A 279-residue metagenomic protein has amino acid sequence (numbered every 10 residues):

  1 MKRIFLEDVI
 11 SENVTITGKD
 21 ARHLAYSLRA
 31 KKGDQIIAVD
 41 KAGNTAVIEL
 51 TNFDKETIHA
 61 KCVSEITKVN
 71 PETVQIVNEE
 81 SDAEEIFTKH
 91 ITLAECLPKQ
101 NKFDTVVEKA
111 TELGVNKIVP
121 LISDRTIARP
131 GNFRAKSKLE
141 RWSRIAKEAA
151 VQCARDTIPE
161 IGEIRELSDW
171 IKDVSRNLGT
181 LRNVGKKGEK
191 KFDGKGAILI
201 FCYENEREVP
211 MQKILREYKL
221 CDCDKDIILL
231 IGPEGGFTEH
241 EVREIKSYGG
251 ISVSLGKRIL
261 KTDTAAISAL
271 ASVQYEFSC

Functional and structural regions predicted by a protein language model:
M1-D82, E189: N-terminal positively charged helical leader segments and presequences
V14-I16, T88-T92, K225-I228, S247-L255: Glycine/charged-rich beta-loop-alpha catalytic/anionic-binding loops adjacent to active sites
D20, Q35, E234-T238, R258: Gly/Ser/Thr-rich beta-alpha loop segments that engage phosphate groups in nucleotides
E65, I122-R125, K257-R258: Short, ordered loop/turn segments at secondary-structure junctions
P71-L178, K186, K190-I198: RNA substrate-binding interface of SAM-dependent RNA methyltransferases
A197-D224, I228-G236, H240-E241, I251-V253: Active-site/ligand-binding-proximal alpha/beta "capping" segment
F237-C279: Structured adenosyl-cofactor binding patch, chiefly the S-adenosyl-L-methionine
